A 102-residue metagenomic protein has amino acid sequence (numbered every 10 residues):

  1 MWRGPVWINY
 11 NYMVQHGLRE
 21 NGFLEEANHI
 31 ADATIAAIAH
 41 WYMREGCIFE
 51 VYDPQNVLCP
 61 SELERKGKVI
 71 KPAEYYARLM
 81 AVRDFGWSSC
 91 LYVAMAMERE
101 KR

Functional and structural regions predicted by a protein language model:
M1-R102: C-terminal capping/lid segments that line or modulate ligand- or cofactor-binding pockets
